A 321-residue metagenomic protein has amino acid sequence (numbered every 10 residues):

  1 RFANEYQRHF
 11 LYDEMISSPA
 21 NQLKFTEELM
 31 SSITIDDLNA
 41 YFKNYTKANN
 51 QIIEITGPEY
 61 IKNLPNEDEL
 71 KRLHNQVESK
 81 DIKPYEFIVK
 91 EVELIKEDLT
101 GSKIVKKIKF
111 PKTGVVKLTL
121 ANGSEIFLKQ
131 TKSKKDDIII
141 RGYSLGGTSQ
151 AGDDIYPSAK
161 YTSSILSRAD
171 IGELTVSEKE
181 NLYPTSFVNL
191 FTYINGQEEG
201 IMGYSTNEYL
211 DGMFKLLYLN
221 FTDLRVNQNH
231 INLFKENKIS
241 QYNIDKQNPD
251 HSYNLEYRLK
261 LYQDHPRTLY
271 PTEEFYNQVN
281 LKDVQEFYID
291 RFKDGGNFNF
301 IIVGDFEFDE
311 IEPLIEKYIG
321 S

Functional and structural regions predicted by a protein language model:
R1-S32, N50-G57, F127-K129, K134-D223 (+3 more regions): M16 family metallopeptidases and their MPP-like homologs
N4, R8-L145, S149-G152, N299-I301 (+1 more regions): Proteolytic maturation boundary segments
T46-K47, R291-K293: Edge/loop elements at the starts and ends of beta-strands within beta-rich repeat scaffolds
I108, V116-L118, Q247, Y288-R291: Replace "in large, NTP-powered and nucleic-acid-processing enzymes" with "in large, NTP-powered factors and other
L219-V226, Y318-S321: A common structural junction motif
